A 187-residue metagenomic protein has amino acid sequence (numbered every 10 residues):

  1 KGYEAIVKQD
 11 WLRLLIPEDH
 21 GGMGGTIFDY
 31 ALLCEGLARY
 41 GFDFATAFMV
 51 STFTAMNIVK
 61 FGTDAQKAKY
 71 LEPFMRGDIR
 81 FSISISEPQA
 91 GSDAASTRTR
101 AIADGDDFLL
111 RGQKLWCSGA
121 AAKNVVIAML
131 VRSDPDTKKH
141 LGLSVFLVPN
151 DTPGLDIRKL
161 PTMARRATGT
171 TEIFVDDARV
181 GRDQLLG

Functional and structural regions predicted by a protein language model:
V7-G77, G119-V126, K139: Internal helix-loop-helix
D10, L33-A38, L130-V131, L147-P153 (+1 more regions): Short Ser/Thr-interspersed hydrophobic loop/turn segments at strand-loop and sheet-helix junctions that line or gate
D10, P17, L33, T63 (+5 more regions): Buried hydrophobic positions in well-ordered alpha/beta secondary-structure cores of metabolic enzymes
R39, A90, L115-A121, R166: Glycine-rich phosphate/pyrophosphate-binding beta-alpha loops
G77-I85, M129-L130: A short, Trp-centered hydrophobic/proline-enriched beta-strand micro-motif
A90-D93, A103, F108, C117: Hydrophobic, small-residue-rich alpha-helical packing segments that form membrane-like cores
S96-R98, D151-G181: Flexible, small-/acidic-enriched active-site or ligand-binding loops
R98, D107, R111-R158: A short core secondary-structure module
